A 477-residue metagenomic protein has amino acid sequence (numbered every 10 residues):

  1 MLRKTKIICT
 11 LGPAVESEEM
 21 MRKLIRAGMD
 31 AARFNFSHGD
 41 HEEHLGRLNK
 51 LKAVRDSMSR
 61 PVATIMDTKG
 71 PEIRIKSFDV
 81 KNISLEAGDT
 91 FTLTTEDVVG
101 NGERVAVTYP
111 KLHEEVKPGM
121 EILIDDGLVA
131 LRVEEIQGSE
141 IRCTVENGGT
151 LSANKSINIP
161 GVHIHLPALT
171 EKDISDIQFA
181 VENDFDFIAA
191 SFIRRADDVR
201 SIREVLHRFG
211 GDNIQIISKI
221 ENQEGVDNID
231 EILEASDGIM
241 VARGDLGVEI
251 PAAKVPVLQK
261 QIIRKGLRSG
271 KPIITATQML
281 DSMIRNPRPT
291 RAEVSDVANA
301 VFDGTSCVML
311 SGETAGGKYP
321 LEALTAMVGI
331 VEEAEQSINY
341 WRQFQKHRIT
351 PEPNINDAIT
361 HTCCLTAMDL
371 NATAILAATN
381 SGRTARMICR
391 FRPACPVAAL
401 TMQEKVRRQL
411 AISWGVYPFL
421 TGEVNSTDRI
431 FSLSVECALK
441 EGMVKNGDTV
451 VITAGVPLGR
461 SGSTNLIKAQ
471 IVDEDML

Functional and structural regions predicted by a protein language model:
M1-L477: Non-catalytic helical/linker scaffolds that mediate oligomerization, partner binding, and domain coupling around large
